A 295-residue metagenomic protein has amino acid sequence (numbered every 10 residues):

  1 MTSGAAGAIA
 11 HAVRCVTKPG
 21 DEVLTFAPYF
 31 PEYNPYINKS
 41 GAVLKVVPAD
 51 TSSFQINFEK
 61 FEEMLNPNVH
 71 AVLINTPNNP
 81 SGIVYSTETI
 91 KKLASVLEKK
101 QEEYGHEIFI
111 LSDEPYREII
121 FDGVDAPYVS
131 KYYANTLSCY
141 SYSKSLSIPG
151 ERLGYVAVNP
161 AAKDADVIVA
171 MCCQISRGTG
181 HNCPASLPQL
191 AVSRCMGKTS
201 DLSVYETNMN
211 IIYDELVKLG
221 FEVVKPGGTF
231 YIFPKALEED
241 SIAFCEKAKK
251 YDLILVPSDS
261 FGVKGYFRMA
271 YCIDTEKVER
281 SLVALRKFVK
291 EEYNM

Functional and structural regions predicted by a protein language model:
T2-M295: PLP-dependent class I/II
